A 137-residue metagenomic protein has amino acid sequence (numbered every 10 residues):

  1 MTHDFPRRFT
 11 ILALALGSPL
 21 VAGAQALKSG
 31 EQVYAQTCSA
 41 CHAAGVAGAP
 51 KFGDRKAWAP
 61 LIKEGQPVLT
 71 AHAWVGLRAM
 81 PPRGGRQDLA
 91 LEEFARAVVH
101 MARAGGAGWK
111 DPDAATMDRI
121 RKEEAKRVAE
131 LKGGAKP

Functional and structural regions predicted by a protein language model:
T2-A13: Bacterial N-terminal signal peptides that target proteins for export
S18-V33, A47-P60: Electrostatic cytochrome c docking/interface patches
K28, Q32, K63, D88-E92: Soluble non-cytosolic domains of exported or imported proteins
Y34-A44, A97, M101: The canonical Cys-X-X-Cys-His
H42-A71, P81-G84: Gly/Gly-Pro-rich "capping" loops immediately C-terminal to redox-active cysteine motifs in periplasmic/lumenal
Q66, T70, W74, A95-V98: Extracytoplasmic/secreted envelope proteins and their assembly/folding machinery, especially bacterial periplasmic
L77: Short, surface-exposed glycine/acidic/tryptophan-bearing loops
G84-P137: Flexible coil segments in periplasmic/lumen-exposed cytochrome c-class electron-transfer proteins
